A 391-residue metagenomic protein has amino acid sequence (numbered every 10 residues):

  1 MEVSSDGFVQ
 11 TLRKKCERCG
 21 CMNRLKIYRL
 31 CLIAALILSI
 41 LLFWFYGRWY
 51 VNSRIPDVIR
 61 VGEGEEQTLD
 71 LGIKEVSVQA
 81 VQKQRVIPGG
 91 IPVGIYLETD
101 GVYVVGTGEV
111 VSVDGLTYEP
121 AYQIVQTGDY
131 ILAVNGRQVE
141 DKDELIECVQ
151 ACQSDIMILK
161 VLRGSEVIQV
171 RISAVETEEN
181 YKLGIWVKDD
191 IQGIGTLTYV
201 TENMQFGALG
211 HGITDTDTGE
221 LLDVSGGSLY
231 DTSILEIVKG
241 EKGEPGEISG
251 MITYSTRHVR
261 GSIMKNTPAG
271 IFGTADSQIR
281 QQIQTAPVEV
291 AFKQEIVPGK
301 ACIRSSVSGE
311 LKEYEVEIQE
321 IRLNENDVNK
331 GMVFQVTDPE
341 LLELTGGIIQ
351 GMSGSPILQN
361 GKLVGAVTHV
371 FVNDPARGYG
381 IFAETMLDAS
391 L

Functional and structural regions predicted by a protein language model:
M1-L25: N-terminal Lys/Arg-rich, disordered targeting/topogenic segments
C19-N23, C31-I87, K265-E315: Interdomain regulatory linker/hinge segments that flank or connect interaction modules in polarity/junction/synaptic
D57-V61, D100, T127-G128, V297 (+2 more regions): Short, flexible surface segments
E75, A80-K83, V93, I146-I185: PDZ-domain C-terminal substructure recognizer with occasional recognition of PDZ-binding tails
G94, E98-I124: PDZ/PDZ-like groove recognition
A121-D143, I357-N360, V364-G365: Conserved PDZ fold ligand-binding element
A133-E166, D374-T385: PDZ domains, with a preference for the canonical peptide-binding region formed by the helix
E176-G346, Q350, Q359-N360, T368 (+1 more regions): Serine endopeptidase catalytic core focused on the charge-relay Asp
